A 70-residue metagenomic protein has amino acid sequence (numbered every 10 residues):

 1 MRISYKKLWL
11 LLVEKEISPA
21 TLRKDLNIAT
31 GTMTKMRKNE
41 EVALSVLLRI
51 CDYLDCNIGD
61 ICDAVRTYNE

Functional and structural regions predicted by a protein language model:
M1-A20: A short, Lys/Arg-rich alpha-helix, primarily the initiator
R2, L10-L11, K35, C62-E70: Short, charged recognition helix plus adjacent turn of helix-turn-helix-like nucleic-acid-binding domains
L12, R23, R37, C51: The alpha-helix within a helix-turn-helix
N27-V42: Recognition helix of helix-turn-helix/homeodomain-like DNA-binding domains that insert into the DNA major groove
N39-D52: Short, basic-rich loop-to-helix N-cap that marks the start of a DNA-contacting helix
